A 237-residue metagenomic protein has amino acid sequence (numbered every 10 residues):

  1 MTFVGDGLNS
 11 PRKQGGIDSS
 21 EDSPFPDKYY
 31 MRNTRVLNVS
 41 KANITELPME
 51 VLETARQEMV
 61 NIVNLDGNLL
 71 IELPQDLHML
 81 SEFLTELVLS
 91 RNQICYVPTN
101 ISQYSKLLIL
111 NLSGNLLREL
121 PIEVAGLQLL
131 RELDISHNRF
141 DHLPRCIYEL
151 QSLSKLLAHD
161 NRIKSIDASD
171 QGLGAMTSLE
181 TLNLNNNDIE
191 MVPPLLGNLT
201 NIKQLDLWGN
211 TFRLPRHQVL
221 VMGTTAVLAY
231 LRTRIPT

Functional and structural regions predicted by a protein language model:
M1-S113, R118-E123, L129-H137, H142-K155 (+3 more regions): The feature captures the LRR N-terminal capping module
T181: P-loop NTP-binding core
N185: Internal catalytic or translocation cores that form aromatic/hydrophobic pockets or channels for amphipathic metabolites
